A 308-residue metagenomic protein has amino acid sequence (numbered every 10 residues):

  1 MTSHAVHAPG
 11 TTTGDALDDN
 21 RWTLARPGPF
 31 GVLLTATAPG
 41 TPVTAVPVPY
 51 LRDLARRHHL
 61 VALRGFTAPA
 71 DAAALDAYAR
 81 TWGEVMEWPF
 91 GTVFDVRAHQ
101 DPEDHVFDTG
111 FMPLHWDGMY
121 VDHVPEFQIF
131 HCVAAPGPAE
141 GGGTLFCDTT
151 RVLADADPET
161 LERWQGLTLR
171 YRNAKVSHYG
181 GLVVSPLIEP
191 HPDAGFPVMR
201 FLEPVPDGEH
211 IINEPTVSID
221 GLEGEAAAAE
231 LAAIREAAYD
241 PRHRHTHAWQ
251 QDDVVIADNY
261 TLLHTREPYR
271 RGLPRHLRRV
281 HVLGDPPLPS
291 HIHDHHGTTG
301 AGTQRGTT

Functional and structural regions predicted by a protein language model:
T2-P42, R56, V93-Q251, I256 (+1 more regions): Active-site environment of non-heme Fe oxygenases that use a 2-His-1-carboxylate facial triad
T44-R52: Short, acidic/polar
T67-A70: A short aromatic-anchored loop/beta-hairpin motif
A74: Classical protein tyrosine phosphatase
A77: Short active-site loop/helix that positions an aromatic residue
T81-F90: Beta-solenoid repeat scaffold
